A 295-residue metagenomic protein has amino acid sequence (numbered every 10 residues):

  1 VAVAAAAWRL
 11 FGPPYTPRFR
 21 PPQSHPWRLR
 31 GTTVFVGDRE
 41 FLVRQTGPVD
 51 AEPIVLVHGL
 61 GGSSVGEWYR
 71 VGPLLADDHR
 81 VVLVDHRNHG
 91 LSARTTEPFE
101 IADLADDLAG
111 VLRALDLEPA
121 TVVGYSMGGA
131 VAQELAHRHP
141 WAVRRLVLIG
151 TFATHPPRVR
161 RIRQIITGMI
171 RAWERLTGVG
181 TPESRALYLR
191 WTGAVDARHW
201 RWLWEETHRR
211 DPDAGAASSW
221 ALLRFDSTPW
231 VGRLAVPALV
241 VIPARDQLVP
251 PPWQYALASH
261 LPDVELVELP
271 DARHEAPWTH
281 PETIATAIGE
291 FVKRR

Functional and structural regions predicted by a protein language model:
V1-I54, D78-H79, E118, K293-R295: Alpha/beta-hydrolase fold catalytic core
R39-L91: Conserved HGGG/HGGXW glycine-rich cap/lid loop of the alpha/beta-hydrolase fold
Y69, V82-V123, T286: Active-site loop/oxyanion-hole signature of alpha/beta-hydrolase fold enzymes
Q133, H137, R144-R175: Flexible "cap/lid" loop of the alpha/beta hydrolase fold
P157-V159, L176-G232: Conserved alpha/beta-hydrolase catalytic His-Asp/Glu region
L234, V240-I242, D246: Short beta-strand/loop motif that positions the catalytic acidic residue of the alpha/beta-hydrolase fold
V236, P250-A258: Short alpha-helix in the alpha/beta-hydrolase fold that links the catalytic acid
V264-R295: Catalytic active-site module of serine/aspartate enzymes centered on a nucleophile-bearing elbow/loop
